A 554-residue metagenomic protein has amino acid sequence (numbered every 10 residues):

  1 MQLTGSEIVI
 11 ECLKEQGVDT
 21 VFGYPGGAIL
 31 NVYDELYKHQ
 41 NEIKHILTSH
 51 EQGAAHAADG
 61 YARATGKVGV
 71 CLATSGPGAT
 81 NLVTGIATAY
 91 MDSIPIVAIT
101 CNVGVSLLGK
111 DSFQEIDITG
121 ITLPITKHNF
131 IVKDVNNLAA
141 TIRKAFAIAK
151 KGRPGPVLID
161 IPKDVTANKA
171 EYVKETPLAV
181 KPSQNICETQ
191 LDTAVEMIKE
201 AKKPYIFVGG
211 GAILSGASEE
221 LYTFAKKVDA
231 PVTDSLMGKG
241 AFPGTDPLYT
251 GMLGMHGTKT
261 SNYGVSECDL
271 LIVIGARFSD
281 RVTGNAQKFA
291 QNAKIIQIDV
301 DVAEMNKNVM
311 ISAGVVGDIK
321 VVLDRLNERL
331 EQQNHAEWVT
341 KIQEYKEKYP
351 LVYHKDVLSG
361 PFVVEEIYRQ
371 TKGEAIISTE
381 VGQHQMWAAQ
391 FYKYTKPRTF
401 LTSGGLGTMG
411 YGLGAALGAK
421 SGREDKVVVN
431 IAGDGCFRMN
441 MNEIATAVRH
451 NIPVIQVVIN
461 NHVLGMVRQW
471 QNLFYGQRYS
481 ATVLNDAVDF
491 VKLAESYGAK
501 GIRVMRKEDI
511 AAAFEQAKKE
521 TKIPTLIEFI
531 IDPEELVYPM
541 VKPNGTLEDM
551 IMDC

Functional and structural regions predicted by a protein language model:
M1-L330, E366, Q370-G373, P453-Q456 (+2 more regions): N-terminal alpha/beta PP-like core and its mobile active-site loop of ThDP/TPP-dependent enzymes
S6-I10, K14-D19, V32-Y37, Q343-K420: Active-site diphosphate/adenylate-binding microenvironment
Y24-G26, H45-H56, C71-G78, K133-D134 (+5 more regions): Active-site nucleophile and cofactor-binding loops and adjacent substrate-binding regions of central metabolic enzymes
G27-I29, G76, S93, P156 (+3 more regions): Glycine-rich phosphate/pyrophosphate-binding beta-alpha loops
Q114, R449-V541, G545: Thiamine diphosphate
N136, N292-Q383, K507-A511, E520-C554: Phosphate/pyrophosphate-binding active-site segments
I295, I367, T379, G418 (+6 more regions): Hydrophobic, well-ordered secondary-structure elements that form the walls of internal hydrophobic environments
Y411-P453, I459: Catalytic phosphate/nucleotide-handling subdomain of diverse soluble enzymes
